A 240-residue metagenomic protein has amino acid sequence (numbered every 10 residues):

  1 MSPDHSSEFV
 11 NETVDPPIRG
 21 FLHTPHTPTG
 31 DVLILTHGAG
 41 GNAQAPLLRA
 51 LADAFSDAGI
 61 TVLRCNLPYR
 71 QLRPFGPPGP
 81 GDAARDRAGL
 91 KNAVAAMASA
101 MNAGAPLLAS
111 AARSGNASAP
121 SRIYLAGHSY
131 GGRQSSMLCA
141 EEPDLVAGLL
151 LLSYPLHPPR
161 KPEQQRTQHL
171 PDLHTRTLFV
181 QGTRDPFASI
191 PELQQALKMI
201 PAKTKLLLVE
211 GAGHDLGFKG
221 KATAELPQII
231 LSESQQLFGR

Functional and structural regions predicted by a protein language model:
F9-S121, F218: Serine-hydrolase catalytic machinery in alpha/beta-hydrolase-like enzymes
A39, T183-D185, G211-G213: Acidic beta-to-alpha connecting loop that harbors the catalytic carboxylate
L90-T175: Primarily recognizes the serine-hydrolase "nucleophile elbow" in alpha/beta-hydrolase and SGNH/GDSL folds
L173-H174, F179-Q181, D185: Short beta-strand/loop motif that positions the catalytic acidic residue of the alpha/beta-hydrolase fold
P186-E192: Conserved alpha/beta-hydrolase "acid-adjacent" motif
M199-D215: Catalytic histidine neighborhood in serine/cysteine hydrolases with alpha/beta-hydrolase-type architecture
A212-L226: Catalytic histidine-centered segment of alpha/beta-hydrolase-like enzymes
